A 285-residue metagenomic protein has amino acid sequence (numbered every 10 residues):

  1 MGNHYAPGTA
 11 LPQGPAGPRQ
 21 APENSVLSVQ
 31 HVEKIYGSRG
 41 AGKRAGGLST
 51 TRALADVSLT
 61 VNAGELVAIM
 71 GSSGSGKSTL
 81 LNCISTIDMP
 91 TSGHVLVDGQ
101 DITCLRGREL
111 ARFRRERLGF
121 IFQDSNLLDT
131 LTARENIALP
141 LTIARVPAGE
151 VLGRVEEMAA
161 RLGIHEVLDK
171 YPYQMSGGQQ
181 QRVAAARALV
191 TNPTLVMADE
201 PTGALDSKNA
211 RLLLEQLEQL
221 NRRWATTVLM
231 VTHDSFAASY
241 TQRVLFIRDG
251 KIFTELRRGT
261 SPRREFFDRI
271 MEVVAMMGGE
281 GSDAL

Functional and structural regions predicted by a protein language model:
G2-E23, R39-G46: Pre-NBD coupling/linker segments of ABC/ABC-like ATPases
P22-S25, R263: Generic alpha-helical segment signature
V26-I247: ABC family nucleotide-binding domain
K251-M276: Conserved beta-strand-loop-alpha-helix hinge in the C-terminal portion of ABC ATPase nucleotide-binding domains
